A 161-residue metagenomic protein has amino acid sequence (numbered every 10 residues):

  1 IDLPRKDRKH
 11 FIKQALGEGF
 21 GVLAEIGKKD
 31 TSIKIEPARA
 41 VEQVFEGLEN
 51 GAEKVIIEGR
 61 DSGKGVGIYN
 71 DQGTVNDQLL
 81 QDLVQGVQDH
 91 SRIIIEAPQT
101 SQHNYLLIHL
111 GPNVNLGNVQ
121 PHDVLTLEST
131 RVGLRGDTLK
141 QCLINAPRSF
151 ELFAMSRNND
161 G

Functional and structural regions predicted by a protein language model:
I1, V44, N50-K64, N113-S129 (+1 more regions): Glycine-rich phosphate-binding active-site loops on the catalytic face of alpha/beta enzymes
I1-D2, I26-K29, G59-S62, P98-Q99: Short, ordered loop/turn segments at secondary-structure junctions
I1-F20, K34, G63-L80, Q102-N104 (+1 more regions): Active-site-adjacent beta->alpha loops and helix N-cap segments on the catalytic face of soluble alpha/beta enzymes
L16-G21, N50-E53, Q88, I108-N115: Glycine-enriched alpha-helix->loop->beta-strand junction motifs that scaffold or abut catalytic
V22-I26, V55-I57, I93-A97, V114-N118: Hydrophobic faces of well-ordered beta-strands that scaffold small-molecule active sites in alpha/beta enzyme cores
E25-R39: Active-site mouth loops of central-metabolism enzymes
I35-L48, P98-P112: Catalytic cores of alpha/beta
G67-D82, H109-N113, V124-G161: C-terminal helical cap(s) of enzyme catalytic domains, especially alpha/beta-barrels
